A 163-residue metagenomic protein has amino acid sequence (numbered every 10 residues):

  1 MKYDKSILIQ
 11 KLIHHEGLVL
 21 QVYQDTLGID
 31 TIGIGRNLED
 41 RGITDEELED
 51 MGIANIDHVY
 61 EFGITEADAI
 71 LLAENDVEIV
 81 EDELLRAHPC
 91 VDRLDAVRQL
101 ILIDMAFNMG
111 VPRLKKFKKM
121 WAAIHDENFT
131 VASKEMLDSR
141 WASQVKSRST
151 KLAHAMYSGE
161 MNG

Functional and structural regions predicted by a protein language model:
M1-Q21, L27, R36-D40, I70 (+3 more regions): Long, amphipathic alpha-helical surface segments
I9, I29-T31, Q99: A residue-level signal for beta-strand positions that form part of recognition/binding surfaces within mature
V19-Y23, R86-V97, E135: Surface-exposed patches in mature extracellular/periplasmic domains of secreted proteins
T26-A54: Substrate-binding/active-site groove segments that recognize and process beta-1,4-linked N-acetyl-hexosamine
T31-G33, I101-D104, V131: Structural recognition of the beta-strand scaffold that forms the well-ordered cores of secreted hydrolase catalytic
M51-H88, A96-I103, N108-L114: Alpha-helical segment that forms one wall of the substrate-binding/catalytic cleft in peptidoglycan-active domains
